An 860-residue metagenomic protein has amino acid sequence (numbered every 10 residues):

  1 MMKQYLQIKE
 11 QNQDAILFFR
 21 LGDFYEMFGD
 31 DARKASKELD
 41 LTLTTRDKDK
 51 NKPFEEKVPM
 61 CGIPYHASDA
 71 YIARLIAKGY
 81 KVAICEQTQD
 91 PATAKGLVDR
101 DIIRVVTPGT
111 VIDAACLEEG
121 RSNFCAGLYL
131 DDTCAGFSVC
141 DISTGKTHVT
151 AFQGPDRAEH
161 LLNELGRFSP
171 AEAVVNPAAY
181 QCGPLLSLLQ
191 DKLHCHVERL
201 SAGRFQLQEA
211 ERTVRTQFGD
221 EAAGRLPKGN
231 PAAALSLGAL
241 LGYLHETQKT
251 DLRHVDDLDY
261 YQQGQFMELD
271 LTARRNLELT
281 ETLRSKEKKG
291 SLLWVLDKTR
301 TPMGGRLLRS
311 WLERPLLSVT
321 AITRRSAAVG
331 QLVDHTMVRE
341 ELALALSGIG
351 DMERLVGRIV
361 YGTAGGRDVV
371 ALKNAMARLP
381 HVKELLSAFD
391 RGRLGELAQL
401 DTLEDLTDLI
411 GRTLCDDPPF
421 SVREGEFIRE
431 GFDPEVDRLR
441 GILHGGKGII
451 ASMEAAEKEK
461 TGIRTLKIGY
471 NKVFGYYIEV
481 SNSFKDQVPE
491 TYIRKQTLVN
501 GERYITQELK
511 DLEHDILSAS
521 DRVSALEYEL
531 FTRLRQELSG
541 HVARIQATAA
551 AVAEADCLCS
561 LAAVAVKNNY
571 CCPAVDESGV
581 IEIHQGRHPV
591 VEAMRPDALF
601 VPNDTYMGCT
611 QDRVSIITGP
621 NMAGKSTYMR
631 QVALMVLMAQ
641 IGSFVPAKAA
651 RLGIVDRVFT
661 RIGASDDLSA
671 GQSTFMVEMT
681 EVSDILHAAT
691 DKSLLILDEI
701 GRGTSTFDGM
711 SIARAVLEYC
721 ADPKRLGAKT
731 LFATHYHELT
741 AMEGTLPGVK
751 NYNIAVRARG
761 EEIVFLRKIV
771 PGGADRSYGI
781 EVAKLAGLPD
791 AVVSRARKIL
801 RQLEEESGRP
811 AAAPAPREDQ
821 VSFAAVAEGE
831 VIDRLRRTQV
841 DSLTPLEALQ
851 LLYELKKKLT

Functional and structural regions predicted by a protein language model:
M1-Q331, E340, S347, D351-V360 (+2 more regions): Charged catalytic and DNA/RNA-contacting regions of genome-maintenance and nucleic-acid-processing enzymes
M2, F18, G29, G62-I72 (+31 more regions): Amphipathic alpha-helical transducer elements in NTP-driven molecular machines
Q11-Q13, I76-K78, E119-R121, L130-C134 (+12 more regions): Short flexible coil/turn linkers enriched for glycine and charged/polar residues that connect secondary-structure
G29-A32, N230, R300-T301, W311 (+7 more regions): ATPase nucleotide-binding head domains, primarily ABC-like/P-loop NTPase cores
C85, P108-L117, D251, F389-R393 (+6 more regions): Active-site phosphate-binding and catalytic loops of NTP-dependent enzymes
L165, P170-A179, P184-S187, R199 (+3 more regions): Conserved catalytic alpha/beta cores of large enzymes that bind or transform nucleotide phosphates and polynucleotides
A202-Q217, M267-L271, L283, N374-S452 (+4 more regions): Amphipathic heptad-repeat alpha-helical coiled-coil/stalk segments that mediate oligomerization, filament/stalk
I322-R325, A345, I349, G446 (+5 more regions): Intracellular alpha-helical coupling/juxtamembrane segments of multi-pass membrane proteins
